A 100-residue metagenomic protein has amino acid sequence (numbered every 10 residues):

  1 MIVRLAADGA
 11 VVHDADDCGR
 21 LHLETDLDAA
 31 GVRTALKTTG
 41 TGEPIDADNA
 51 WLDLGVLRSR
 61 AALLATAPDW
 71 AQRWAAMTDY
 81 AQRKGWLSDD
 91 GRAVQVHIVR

Functional and structural regions predicted by a protein language model:
M1-E24: Extended, charge-biased low-complexity segments that typically form long amphipathic alpha-helices/coiled-coils
D8, D26-A30, V99: Generic structural motif
V12, L23, A50-G55, V94-V96: Generic recognition of long tandem-repeat/solenoid scaffolds
L21-D53: An N-terminal amphipathic alpha-helical segment
V32-L36, L57-R60, W74-M77: Generic structural signal of hydrophobic/aromatic residues within well-ordered alpha-helices of folded domains
G42-A71: Short, intrinsically disordered low-complexity segments
A61-R100: Short, compact, well-ordered microdomains
